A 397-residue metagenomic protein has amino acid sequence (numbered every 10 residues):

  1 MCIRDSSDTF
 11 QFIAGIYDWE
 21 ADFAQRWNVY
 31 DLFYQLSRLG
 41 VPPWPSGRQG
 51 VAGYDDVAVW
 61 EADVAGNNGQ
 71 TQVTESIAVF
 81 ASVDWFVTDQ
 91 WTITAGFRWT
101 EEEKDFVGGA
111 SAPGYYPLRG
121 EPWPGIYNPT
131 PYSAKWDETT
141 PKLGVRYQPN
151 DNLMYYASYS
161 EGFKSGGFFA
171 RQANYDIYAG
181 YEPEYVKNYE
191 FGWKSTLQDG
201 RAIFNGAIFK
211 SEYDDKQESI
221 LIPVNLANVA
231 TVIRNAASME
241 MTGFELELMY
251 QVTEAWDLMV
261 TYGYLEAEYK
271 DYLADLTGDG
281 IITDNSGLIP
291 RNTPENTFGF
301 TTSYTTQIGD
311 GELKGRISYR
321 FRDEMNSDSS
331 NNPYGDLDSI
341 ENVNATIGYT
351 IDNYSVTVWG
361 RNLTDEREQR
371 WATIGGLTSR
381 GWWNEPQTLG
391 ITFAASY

Functional and structural regions predicted by a protein language model:
R4, E75-V83, T139-L143, I177 (+6 more regions): Hydrophobic, lipid-facing positions within transmembrane beta-strands of outer-membrane proteins
D5, K210-E212, R234-S330, T392-S396: Gram-negative outer-membrane beta-barrel transporters
S6-D8, T88-Q90, N150, V186 (+8 more regions): Outer-membrane beta-barrel channels and translocator barrels
Q11-A14, I93-A95, Y155, A202-G206 (+6 more regions): Transmembrane beta-strands of outer-membrane beta-barrel proteins
Q11-W19, Q70-E212, S303: Structural signature of Gram-negative outer-membrane beta-barrels, strongest in the C-terminal barrel of TonB-dependent
Y30-N67, D105-A134, G167-G180, E218-R234 (+3 more regions): Solvent-exposed loop segments that connect transmembrane elements
Q148-K164, G180-F244, M249-G263, A267-L273: Membrane-embedded beta-barrel scaffold of Gram-negative outer-membrane proteins
R320-S330, Y349-Y397: C-terminal beta-signal and adjacent terminal beta-strands/loops of Gram-negative outer-membrane beta-barrel proteins
